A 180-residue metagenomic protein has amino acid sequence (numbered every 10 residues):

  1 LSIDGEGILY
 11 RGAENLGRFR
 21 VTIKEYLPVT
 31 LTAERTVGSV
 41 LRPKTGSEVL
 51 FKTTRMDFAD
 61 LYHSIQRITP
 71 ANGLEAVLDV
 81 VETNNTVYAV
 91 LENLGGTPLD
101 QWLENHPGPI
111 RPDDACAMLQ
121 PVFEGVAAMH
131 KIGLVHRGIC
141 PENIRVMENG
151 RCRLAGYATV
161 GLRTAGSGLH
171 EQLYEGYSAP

Functional and structural regions predicted by a protein language model:
G12-A59: ATP-binding glycine-rich loop module of kinase domains
V80: Activation-segment/catalytic-loop signature of the eukaryotic protein kinase fold
N84-P98: Conserved short submotifs of the Hanks-type protein kinase catalytic core that shape the nucleotide-binding pocket
L99-I110: AlphaC helix of the protein kinase catalytic domain
M118-L119: Activation segment signature within eukaryotic-like protein kinase domains
V126, H130-M147: Catalytic-loop of the protein kinase fold
G156-V160: Activation of the activation-loop gatekeeper triad in protein kinase-fold domains
G168-P180: Conserved activation segment of eukaryotic-like protein kinases, specifically the C-terminal portion of the activation
